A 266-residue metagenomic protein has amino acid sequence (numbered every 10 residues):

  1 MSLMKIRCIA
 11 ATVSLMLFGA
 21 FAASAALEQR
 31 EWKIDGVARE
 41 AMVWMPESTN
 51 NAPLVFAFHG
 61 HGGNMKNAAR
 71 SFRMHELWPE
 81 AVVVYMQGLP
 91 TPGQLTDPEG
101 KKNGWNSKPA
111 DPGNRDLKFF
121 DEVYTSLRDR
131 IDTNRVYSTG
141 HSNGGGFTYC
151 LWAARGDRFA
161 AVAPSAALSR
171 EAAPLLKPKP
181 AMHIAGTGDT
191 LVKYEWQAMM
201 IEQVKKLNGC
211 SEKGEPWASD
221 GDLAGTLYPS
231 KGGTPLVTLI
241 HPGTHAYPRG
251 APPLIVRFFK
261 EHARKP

Functional and structural regions predicted by a protein language model:
A10-A20: Bacterial N-terminal signal peptides
F21-L54, G62-F72, A81-V82, K108-P112 (+6 more regions): A domain-start/cap signature at the N-terminus of enzymes
V55-A57, V83, A181: Hydrophobic beta-strand anchors of alpha/beta hydrolase catalytic cores
Q87-R115: Cap/lid segment of the alpha/beta-hydrolase catalytic domain
K118-N134: Conserved acidic catalytic loop of the alpha/beta-hydrolase fold
H183-A185: Short beta-strand/loop motif that positions the catalytic acidic residue of the alpha/beta-hydrolase fold
G188-V192, H245-A246: Acidic catalytic loop of the alpha/beta-hydrolase fold
